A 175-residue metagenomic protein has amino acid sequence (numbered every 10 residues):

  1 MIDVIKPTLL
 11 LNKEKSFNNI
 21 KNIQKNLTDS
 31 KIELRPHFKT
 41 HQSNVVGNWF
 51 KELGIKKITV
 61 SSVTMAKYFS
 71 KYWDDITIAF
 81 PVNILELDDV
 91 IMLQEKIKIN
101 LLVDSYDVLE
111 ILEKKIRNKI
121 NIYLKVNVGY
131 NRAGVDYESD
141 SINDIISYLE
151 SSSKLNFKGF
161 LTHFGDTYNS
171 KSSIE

Functional and structural regions predicted by a protein language model:
M1-I2, N22-L27, K125-Y130: N-terminal small/glycine-rich loop or linker at the start of catalytic domains across soluble metabolic enzymes
M1-L11: Generic N-terminal amphipathic, Lys/Arg-enriched alpha-helix
K6, K31-E33, N121: Generic secretory/membrane-interface signal
L11-K15, N100: Short, surface-exposed alpha-helical recognition segments that flank or form part of ligand/macromolecule-binding
K15-V45: N-terminal glycine-rich anion-binding loops that anchor highly charged ligand groups
R35-K171: Active-site-proximal beta-alpha core segment in soluble small-molecule metabolic enzymes
E175: Anionic-ligand-binding alpha/beta catalytic cores of soluble enzymes and soluble regulatory domains that recognize
